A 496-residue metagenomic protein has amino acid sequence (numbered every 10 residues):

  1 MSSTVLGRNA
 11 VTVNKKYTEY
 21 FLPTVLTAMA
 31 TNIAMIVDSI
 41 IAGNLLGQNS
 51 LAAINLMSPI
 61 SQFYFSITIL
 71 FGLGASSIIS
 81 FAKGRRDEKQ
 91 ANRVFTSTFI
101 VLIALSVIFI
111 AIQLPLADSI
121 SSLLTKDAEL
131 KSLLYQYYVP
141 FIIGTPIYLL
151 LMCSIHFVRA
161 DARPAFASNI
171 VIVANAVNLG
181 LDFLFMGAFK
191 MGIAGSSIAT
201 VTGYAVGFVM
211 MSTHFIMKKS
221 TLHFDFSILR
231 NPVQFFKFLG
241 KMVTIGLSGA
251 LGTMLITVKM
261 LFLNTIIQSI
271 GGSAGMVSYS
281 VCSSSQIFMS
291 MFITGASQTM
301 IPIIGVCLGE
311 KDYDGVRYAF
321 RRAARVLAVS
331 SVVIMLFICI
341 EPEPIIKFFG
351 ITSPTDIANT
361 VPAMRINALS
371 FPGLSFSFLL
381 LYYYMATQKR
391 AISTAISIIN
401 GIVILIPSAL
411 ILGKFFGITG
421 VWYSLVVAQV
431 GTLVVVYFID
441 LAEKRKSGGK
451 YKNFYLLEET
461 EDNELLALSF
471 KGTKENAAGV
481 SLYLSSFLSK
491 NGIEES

Functional and structural regions predicted by a protein language model:
M1-F21, I79-G144, M191-G246, I304-S370 (+1 more regions): Short alpha-helical transmembrane segments in multi-pass integral membrane proteins
T24, A28, I40, N44 (+16 more regions): Transmembrane alpha-helix boundary and packing residues in multipass membrane permease domains and related
T24-S77, F141-Y148, G240-V306, L327-I334 (+1 more regions): Transmembrane helix-bundle signature of multi-pass secondary active exporters and lipid flippases
I36, L45-Q48, A82-R85, A160-D161 (+5 more regions): Helix-loop interface residues and adjacent transmembrane-helix termini in multi-pass membrane transporters, primarily
L51-A111, L151-A167, S278-L336, F376-Q388 (+1 more regions): Small-residue-rich hydrophobic transmembrane alpha-helices
F63-S66, I110, N178-D182, F208-S212 (+4 more regions): Hydrophobic transmembrane alpha-helices of multi-pass small-molecule transporters
G72, S76, P140-R159, A167-N175 (+6 more regions): Short runs within selected transmembrane alpha-helices of multi-pass transporters and secretion channels
S447-S496: Bergerat-fold GHKL ATPase/HATPase_c domain
